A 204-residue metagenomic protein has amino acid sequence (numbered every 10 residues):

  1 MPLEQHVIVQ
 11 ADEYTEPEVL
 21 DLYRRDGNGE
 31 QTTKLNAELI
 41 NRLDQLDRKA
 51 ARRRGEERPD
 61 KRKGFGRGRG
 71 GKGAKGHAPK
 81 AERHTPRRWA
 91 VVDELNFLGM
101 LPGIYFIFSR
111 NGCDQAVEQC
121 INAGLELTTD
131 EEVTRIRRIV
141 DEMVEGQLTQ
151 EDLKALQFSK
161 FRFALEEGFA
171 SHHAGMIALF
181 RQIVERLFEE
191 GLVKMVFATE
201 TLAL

Functional and structural regions predicted by a protein language model:
M1, F197-L204: Ser/Thr-glycine-rich phosphate-binding loops at phosphate-binding pockets of nucleotides, nucleotide cofactors
M1-Q119, F163, A170: Conserved interdomain linker/interface between the two RecA-like ATPase lobes of SF2 helicase motors
N36, L127-T129, I177: Ser/Thr-centered flexible coil motifs
N96, I121, F188-E189, A203: Signal for well-folded cores of large energy- and translation-related assemblies
G112, A178, A203-L204: Glycine-rich nucleotide phosphate-binding loop and flanking beta-alpha elements of Rossmann-like dinucleotide-binding
C120-R162: Alpha-helical "lid/cap" subdomains adjacent to substrate-binding clefts that gate access and reposition the ligand
Q150-E200: Conserved helicase ATPase core of P-loop NTP-dependent helicases/translocases
